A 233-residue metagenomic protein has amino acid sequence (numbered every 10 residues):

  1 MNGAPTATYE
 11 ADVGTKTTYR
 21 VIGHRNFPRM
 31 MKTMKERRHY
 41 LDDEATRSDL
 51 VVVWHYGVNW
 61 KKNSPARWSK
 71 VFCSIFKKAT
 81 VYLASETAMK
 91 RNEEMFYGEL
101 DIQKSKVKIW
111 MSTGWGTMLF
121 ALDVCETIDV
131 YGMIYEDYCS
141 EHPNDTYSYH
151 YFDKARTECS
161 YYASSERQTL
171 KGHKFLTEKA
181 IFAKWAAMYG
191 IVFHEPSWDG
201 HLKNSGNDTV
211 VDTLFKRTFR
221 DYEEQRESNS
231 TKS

Functional and structural regions predicted by a protein language model:
M1-S233: Metal-ion/cofactor- or nucleotide/acyl-coenzyme-handling active-site neighborhoods
